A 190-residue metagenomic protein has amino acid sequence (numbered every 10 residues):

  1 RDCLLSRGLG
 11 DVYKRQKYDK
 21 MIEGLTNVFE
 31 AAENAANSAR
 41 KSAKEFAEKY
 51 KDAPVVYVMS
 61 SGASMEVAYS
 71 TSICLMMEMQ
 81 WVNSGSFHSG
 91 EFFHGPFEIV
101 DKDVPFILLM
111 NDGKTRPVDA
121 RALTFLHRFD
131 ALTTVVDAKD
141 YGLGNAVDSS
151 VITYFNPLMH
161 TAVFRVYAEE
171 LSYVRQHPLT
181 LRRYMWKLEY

Functional and structural regions predicted by a protein language model:
R1, E66-S70, Y154-A162: Short, conserved micro-motifs enriched in small and acidic residues
D2-Y13: Single conserved hydrophobic/aromatic residue that forms the stacking wall/gate of nucleotide- or nucleobase-binding
D11-H88, T180-Y190: Active-site phosphate/pyrophosphate-binding segments
S60, L108-M110, D137: Short beta-strand/turn micro-motifs composed of small residues that flank or help shape donor/cofactor-binding pockets
G62-A63, G90, G113, D140-G142: Glycine-rich beta-alpha junction loops
V67-T133: Internal helical hairpin/lid segments
A122-Y190: Phosphate-moiety recognition in structured ligand-binding domains
